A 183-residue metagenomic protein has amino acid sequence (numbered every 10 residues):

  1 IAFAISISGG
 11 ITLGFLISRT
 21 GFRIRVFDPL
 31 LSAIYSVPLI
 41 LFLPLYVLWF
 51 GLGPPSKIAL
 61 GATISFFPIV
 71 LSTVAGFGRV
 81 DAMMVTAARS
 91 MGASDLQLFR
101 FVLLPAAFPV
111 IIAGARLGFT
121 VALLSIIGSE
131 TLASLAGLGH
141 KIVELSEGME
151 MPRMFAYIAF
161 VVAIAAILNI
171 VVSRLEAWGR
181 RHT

Functional and structural regions predicted by a protein language model:
I1, L48-V70, A107, I112 (+1 more regions): Loop-to-helix entry region at the N-terminal start of transmembrane alpha-helices in multi-pass membrane transporters
I1-L16: Transmembrane alpha-helix signature in integral membrane proteins
T12-V47, I58-G61, L71-A75, T86: Cytoplasmic-entry segments and transmembrane alpha-helices of multi-pass inner-membrane transporters
G21, G78, P109, A113 (+1 more regions): C-terminal transmembrane helix and the adjacent membrane-cytosol boundary/short C-terminal tail of inner/organellar
V37, F50, A62, F66 (+5 more regions): Hydrophobic/aromatic residues within the transmembrane alpha-helices of Major Facilitator Superfamily
L48, F77, L124-V161, R180-T183: Glycine-rich helix-loop "coupling/hinge" segments at transmembrane-helix boundaries in multipass transporters
A59-T63, D95-S129, A156, L168 (+1 more regions): Transmembrane alpha-helices
I69-L117, L138, I142, R181: Short cytoplasmic-facing helical segments at TM-TM junctions of multi-pass membrane proteins
